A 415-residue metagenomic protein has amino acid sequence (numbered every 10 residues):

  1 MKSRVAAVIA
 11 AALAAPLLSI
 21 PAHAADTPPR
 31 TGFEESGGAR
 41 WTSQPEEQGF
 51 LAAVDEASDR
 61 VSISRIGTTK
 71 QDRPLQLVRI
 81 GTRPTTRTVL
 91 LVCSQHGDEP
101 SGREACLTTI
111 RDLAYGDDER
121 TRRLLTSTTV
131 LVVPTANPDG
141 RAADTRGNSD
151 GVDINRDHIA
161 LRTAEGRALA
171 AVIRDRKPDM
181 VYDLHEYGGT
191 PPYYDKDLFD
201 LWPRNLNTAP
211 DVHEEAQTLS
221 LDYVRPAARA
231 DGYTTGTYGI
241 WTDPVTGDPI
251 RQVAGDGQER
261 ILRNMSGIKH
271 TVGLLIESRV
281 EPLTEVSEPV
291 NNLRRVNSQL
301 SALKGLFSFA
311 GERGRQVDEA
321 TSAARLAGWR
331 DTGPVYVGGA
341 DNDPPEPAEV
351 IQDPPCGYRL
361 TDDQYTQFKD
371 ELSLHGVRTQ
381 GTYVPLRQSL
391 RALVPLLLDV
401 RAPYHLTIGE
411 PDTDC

Functional and structural regions predicted by a protein language model:
M1-A25: Secretory targeting and sorting signals
A25-L75: Short glycine- and acidic-rich boundary segments immediately preceding or forming the N-terminal edge of structured
D26-T42, V89-V92, H96-P100, L124 (+3 more regions): Intrinsic-disorder/low-complexity accessory segments
S64, E119, L169-A170, I261-M265 (+2 more regions): Generic recognition of flexible, low-complexity loop/linker segments
I66-T68, I80-G81, V92-Q95, V133-N137 (+3 more regions): Active-site-proximal beta-strand/loop segments in catalytic clefts of secreted hydrolases
R73, T82-T88: Proline/glycine-enriched tight loop/beta-turn segments at coil->beta junctions that connect or precede beta-strands
L75-I80, I261-G267: Short, surface-exposed beta-strand/loop micro-motifs that present aromatic residues
T86-Q95, P100-G257: Active-site/substrate-binding loop(s) of hydrolase catalytic cores
